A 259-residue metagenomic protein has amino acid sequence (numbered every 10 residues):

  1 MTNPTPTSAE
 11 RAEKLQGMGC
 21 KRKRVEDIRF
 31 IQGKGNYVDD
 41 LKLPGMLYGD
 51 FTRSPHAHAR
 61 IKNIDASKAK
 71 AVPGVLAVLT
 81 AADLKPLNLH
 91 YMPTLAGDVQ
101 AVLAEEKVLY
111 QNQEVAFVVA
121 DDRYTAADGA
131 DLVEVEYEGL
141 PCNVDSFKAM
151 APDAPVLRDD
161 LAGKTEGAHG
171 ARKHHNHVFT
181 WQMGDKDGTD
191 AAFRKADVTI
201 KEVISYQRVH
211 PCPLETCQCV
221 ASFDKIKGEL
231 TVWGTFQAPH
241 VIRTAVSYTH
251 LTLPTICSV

Functional and structural regions predicted by a protein language model:
M1-R172, T199-E202: Flexible, low-hydrophobicity surface segments
M1-T2, I28-G33, Q182-D185, Q207-C212: Short acidic/polar alpha-helix capping motifs at helix-coil junctions
P44, T249-T255: Conserved small/polar residues in nucleotide/adenosyl-binding loops
H58, H174-H177, H210, H240 (+1 more regions): Histidine-centered active-site/metal-ligand motif
D65-A66, R243, H250: Generic structural marker for isolated residues within well-ordered, non-membrane alpha-helices of soluble domains
A171-K186: Long, contiguous, secondary-structure-rich segments that constitute the structural scaffold of globular domains
G188-S247: Conserved beta-alpha junction segments in alpha/beta enzyme cores
